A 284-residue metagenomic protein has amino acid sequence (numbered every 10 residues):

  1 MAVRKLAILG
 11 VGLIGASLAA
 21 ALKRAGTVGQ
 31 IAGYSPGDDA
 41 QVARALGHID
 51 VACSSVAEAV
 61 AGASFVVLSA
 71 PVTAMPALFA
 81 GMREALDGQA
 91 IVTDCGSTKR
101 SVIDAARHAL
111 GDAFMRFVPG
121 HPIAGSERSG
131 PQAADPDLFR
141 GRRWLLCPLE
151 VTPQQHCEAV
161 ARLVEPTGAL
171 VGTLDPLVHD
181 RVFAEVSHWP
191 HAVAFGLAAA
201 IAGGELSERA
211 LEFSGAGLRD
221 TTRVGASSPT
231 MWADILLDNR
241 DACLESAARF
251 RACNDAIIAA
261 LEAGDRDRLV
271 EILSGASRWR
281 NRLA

Functional and structural regions predicted by a protein language model:
M1-F65: NAD(P)+-binding Rossmann beta1-loop-alpha1 motif at the extreme N-terminus of oxidoreductases
K5, Q30, R116, R143 (+1 more regions): Residues at the starts of beta-strands that form the adenosine-phosphate
V56-I91: Rossmann-like NAD(P)-binding element
S69-P71, G96, P148: Glycine-rich, N-terminal phosphate-binding loop of Rossmann-like dinucleotide-binding domains
L78-Q132: Rossmann-like NAD(P)(H) cofactor-binding subdomain of soluble oxidoreductases
P136-R223: Internal alpha-helical scaffold of NAD(P)-dependent oxidoreductase catalytic cores
S207-A276: Interdomain hinge/lid region at the active-site interface of Rossmann-like NAD(P)-dependent oxidoreductases
